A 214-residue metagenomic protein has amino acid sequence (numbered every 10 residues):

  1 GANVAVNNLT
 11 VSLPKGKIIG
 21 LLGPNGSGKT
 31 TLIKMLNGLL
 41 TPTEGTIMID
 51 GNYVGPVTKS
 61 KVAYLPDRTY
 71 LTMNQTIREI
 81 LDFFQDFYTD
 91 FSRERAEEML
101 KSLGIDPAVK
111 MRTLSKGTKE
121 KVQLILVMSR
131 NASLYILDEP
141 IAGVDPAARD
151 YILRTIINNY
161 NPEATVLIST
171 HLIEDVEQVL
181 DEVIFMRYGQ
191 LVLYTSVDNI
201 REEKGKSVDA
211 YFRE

Functional and structural regions predicted by a protein language model:
P24-G28: Walker A (P-loop) phosphate-binding loop of ABC-type ATPase nucleotide-binding domains
N37: Helix-to-loop junction immediately C-terminal to a conserved catalytic motif
G45-T58: Conserved ABC transporter NBD signature motif
D67-V122: ABC-family P-loop ATPase nucleotide-binding domains
Y135-E139, V144: Catalytic Walker B motif of ABC-type/P-loop ATPase nucleotide-binding domains
Y194-T195: ABC ATPase "signature
